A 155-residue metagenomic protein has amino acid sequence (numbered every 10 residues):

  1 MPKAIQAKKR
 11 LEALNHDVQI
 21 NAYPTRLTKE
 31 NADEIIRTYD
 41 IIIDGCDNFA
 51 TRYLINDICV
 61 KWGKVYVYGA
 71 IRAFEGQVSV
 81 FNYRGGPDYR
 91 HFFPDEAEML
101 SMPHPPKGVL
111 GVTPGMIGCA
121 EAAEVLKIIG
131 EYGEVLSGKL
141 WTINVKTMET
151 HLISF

Functional and structural regions predicted by a protein language model:
M1-F155: Adenine nucleotide-associated cytosolic modules
